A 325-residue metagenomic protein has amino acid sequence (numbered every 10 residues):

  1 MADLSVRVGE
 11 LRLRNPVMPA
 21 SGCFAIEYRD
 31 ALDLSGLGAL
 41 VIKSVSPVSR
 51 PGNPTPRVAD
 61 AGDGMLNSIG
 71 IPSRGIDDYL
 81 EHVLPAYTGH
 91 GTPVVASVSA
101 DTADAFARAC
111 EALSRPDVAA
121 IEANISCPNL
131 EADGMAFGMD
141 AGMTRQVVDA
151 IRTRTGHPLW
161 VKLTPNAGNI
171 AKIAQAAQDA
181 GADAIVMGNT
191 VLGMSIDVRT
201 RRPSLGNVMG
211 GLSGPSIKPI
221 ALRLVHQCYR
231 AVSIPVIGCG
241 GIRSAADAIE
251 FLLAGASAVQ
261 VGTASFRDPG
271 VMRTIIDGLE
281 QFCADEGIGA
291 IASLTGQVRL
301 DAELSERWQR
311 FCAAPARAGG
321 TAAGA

Functional and structural regions predicted by a protein language model:
M1-V94, A100-D101, I275, G324-A325: N-terminal capping/small domains of soluble enzymes
A20-S21, P215, G238-C239, V261-G262: Thr-Gly-centered strand-to-loop micro-motif
G22, V45, S126-P128, T190 (+1 more regions): Flexible loop residues that form catalytic and substrate-binding hotspots at small-molecule/glycan-binding clefts
A39, D101-I237, R243-A256, R310-A325: Alpha/beta enzyme core
G52-D63, I196-G210, L252, A264-G289: C-terminal helical cap(s) of enzyme catalytic domains, especially alpha/beta-barrels
L252, S265-E286, A292-A325: C-terminal extensions of enzymes
